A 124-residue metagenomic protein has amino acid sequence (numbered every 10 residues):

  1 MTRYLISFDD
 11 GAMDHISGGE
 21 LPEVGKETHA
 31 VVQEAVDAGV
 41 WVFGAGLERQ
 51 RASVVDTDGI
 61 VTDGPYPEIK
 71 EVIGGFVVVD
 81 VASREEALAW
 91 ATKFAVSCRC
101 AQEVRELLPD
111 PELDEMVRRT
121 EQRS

Functional and structural regions predicted by a protein language model:
M1-S124: Conserved, structured core segments of small domains
